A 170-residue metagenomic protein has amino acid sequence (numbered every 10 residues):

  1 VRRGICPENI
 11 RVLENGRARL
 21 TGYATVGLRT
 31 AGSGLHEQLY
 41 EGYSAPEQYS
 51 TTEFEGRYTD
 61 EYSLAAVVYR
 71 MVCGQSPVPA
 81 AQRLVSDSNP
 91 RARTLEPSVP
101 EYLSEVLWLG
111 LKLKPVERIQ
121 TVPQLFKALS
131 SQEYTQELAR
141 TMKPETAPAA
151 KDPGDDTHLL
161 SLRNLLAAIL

Functional and structural regions predicted by a protein language model:
V1-L13: Catalytic-loop of the protein kinase fold
I10, L28-R29, S44, G110: Structured catalytic cores of enzymes that bind and process phosphorylated ligands/cofactors
G22-V26: Activation of the activation-loop gatekeeper triad in protein kinase-fold domains
G27-Q38: Regulatory activation segment
G42-L138: C-terminal lobe helix-coil module of Hanks-type protein kinase domains
Q136-E137, T141-L170: C-terminal or otherwise distal, non-catalytic regulatory regions appended to signaling enzyme catalytic cores
